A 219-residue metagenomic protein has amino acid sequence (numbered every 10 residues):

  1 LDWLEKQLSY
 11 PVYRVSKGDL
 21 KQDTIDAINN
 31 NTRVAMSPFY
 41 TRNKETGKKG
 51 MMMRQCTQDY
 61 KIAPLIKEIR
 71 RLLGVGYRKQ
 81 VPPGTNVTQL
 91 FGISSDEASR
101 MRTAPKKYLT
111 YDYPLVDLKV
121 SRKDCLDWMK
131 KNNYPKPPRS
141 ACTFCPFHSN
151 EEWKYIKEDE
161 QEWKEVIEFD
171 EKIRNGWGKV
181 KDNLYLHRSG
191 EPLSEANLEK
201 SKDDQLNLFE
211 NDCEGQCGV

Functional and structural regions predicted by a protein language model:
L1-V219: Nucleotide-activated chemistry modules centered on ATP-dependent adenylation/adenylyltransferase
